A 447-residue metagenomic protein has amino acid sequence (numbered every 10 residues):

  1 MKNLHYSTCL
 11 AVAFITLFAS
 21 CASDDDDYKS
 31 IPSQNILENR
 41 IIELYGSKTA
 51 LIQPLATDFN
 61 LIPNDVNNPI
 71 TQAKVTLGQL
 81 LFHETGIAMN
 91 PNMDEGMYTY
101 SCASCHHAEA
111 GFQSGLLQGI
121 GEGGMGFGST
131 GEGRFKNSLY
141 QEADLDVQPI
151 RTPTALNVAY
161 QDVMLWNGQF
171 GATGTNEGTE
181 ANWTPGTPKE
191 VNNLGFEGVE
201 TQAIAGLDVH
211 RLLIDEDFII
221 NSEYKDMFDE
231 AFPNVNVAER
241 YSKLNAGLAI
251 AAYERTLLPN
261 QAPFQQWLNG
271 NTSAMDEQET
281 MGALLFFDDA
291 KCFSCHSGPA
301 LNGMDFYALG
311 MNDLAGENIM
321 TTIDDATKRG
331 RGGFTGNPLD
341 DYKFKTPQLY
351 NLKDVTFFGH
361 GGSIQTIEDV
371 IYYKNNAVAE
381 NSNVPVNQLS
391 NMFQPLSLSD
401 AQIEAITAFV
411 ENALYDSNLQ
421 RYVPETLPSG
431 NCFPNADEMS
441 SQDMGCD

Functional and structural regions predicted by a protein language model:
M1-C9: Bacterial N-terminal signal peptides that target proteins for export
L10-I15: Hydrophobic helical h-region of N-terminal Sec-dependent signal peptides in bacterial secretory/periplasmic proteins
C21-D447: Periplasmic c-type cytochrome electron-transfer domains
